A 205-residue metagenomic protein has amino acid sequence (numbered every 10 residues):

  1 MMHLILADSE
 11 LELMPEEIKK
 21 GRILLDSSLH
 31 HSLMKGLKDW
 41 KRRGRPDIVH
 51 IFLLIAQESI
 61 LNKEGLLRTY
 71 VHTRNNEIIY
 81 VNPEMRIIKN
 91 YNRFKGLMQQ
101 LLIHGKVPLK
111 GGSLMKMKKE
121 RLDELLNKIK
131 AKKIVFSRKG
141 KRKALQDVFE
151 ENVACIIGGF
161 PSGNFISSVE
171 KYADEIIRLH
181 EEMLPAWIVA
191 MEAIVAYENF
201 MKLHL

Functional and structural regions predicted by a protein language model:
M2-K139, E198-L203: RNA substrate-binding interface of SAM-dependent RNA methyltransferases
S9-L11, G140-K141, S162, M183: Conserved beta-strand elements of beta-rich interaction domains across eukaryotes, especially beta-propellers
E17-K19, V148, S168-E170: Short coil/turn segments at secondary-structure boundaries
L126-K128, Q146-F149: Short amphipathic alpha-helix with an adjacent loop that forms part of the alpha/beta core around
K130-A131, E151-N152, Y172-A173: Short, well-ordered alpha-helix to beta-strand connector turns
F136-L145, V153-N164: Long, charge-patterned amphipathic alpha-helical coiled-coil/hairpin "stalk" segments used as oligomerization
P161-L205: Structured adenosyl-cofactor binding patch, chiefly the S-adenosyl-L-methionine
